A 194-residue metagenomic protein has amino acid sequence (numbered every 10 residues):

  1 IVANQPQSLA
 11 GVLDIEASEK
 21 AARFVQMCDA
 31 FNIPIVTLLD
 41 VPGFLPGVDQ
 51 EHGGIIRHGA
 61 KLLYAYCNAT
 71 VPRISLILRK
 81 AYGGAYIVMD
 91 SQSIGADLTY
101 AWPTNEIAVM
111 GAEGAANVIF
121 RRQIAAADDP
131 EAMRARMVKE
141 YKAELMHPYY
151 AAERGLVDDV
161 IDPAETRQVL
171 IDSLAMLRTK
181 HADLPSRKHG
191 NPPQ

Functional and structural regions predicted by a protein language model:
V2-Q194: Ligand-binding clefts of soluble mixed alpha/beta catalytic domains
